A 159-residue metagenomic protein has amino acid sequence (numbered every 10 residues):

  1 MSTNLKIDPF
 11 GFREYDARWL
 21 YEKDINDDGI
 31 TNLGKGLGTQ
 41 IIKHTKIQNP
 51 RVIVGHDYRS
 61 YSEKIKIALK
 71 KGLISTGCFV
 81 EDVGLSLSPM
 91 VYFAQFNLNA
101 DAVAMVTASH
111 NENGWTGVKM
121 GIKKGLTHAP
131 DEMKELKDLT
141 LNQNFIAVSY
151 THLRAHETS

Functional and structural regions predicted by a protein language model:
S2-L69, S75-T76, R154: An N-terminal, well-structured beta->alpha segment
I7-Y15, N113-W115, K123, D131: Residue-level signal for pocket-adjacent positions within structured domains
K43, V83-L85, K134-L139: Short C-terminal domain-edge/linker segments immediately following a structured domain
K46-K124: Ferredoxin-reductase
T116-R154: Gly/Ser/Thr-enriched, mixed-charge loops and adjacent short helices that form phosphate/oxyanion-binding elements
A155-S159: A short, hydrophobic C-terminal helix/tail in secreted or cell-surface proteins
